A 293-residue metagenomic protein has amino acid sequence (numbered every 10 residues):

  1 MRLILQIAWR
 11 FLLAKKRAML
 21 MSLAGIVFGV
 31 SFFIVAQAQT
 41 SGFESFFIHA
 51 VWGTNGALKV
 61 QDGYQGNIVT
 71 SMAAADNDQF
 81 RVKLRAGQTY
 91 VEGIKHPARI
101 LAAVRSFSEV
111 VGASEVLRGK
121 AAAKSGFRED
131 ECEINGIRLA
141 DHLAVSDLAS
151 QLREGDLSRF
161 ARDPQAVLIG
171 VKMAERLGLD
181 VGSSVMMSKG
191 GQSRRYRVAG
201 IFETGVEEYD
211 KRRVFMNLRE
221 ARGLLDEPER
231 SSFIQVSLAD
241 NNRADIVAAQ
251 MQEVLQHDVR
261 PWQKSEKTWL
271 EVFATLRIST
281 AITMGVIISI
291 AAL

Functional and structural regions predicted by a protein language model:
M1-Q6, D258: Short, membrane-interfacial amphipathic segments enriched in basic
Q6, R10, A14, S45-W52 (+3 more regions): Short amphipathic alpha-helical coupling elements at transmembrane boundaries
K16-F43, A274-L293: Hydrophobic alpha-helical transmembrane segments of multi-pass inner-membrane transport and secretion
I34-E131: Hydrophobic, regular-secondary-structure patches
Y64, V181, M186-T280, I287: Mechanotransmission and gating elements of multispan inner-membrane complexes involved in transport and envelope
T70-S71, Q88-K95, K124-G126, E131 (+6 more regions): Solvent-exposed, non-transmembrane alpha-helical starts
I100, V104, L148, V247-V254: Short amphipathic alpha-helices in soluble, non-transmembrane regions that often serve as interface/regulatory elements
V116-G119, R128-R138, R153-L218: Hydrophobic secondary-structure segments that place a key small or acidic residue at a functional site
